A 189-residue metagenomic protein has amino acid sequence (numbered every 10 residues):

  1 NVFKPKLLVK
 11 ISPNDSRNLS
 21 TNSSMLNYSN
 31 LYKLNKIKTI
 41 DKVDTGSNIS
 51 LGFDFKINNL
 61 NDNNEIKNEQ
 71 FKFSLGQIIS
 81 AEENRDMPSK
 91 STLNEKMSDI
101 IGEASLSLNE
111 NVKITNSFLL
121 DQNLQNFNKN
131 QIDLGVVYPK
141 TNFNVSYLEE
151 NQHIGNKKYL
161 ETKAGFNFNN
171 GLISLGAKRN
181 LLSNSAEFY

Functional and structural regions predicted by a protein language model:
N1-Y189: Outer-membrane beta-barrel translocator/pore domains, especially the C-terminal barrels of Gram-negative outer-membrane
